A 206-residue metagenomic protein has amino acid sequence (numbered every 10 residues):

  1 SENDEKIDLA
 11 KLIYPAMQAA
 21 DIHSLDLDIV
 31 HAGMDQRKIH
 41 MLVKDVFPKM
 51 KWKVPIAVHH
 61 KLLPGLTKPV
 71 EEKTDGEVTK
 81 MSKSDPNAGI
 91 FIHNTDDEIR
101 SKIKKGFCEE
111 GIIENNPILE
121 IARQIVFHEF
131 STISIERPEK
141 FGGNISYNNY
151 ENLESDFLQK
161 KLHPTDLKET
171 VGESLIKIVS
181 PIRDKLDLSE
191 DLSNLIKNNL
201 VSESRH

Functional and structural regions predicted by a protein language model:
S1-M17, H40, S101: N-terminal Rossmann-like or analogous alpha/beta NTP/dinucleotide-binding catalytic cores that position adenine
A19, R37-H206: Conserved nucleotide- and phosphate/pyrophosphate-binding catalytic cores in adenylate/nucleotidyl-handling enzymes
A20-R37: A long, hydrophobic alpha-helical segment
